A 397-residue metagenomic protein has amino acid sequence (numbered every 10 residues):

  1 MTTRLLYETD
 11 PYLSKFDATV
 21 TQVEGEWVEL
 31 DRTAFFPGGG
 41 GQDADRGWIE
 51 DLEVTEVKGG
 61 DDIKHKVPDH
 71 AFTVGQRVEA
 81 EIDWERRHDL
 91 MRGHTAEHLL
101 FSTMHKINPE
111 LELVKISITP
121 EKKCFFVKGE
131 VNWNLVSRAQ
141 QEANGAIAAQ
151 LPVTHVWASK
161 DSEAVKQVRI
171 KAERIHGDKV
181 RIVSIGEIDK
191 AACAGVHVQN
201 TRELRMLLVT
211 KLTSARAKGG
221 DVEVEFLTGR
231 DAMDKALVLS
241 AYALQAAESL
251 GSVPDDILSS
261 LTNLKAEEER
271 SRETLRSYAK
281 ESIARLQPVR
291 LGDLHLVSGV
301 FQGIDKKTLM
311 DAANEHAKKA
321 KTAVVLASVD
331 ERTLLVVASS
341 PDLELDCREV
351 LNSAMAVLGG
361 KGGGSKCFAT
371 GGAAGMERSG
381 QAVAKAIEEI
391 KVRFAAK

Functional and structural regions predicted by a protein language model:
M1-Q76: Conserved nucleotide-binding/hydrolysis modules and their immediate coupling elements across P-loop/ASCE NTPase motors
V20-A34, G75-H88, I175-K190, E344-K361 (+1 more regions): Short, hydrophobic/aliphatic alpha-helical segments
V28-L30, G60-H70, K122-G129, V336 (+1 more regions): A generic structural motif
A34-I49, T73-F126, C367: Active/ligand-binding-proximal structured segments within catalytic/core domains that scaffold catalytic residues
G41, G186-E203, K211, A217 (+2 more regions): Glycine-rich, acidic loop segments that terminate in or are immediately followed by a histidine
R86, K106-D221: Functional cores that coordinate and move charged inorganic groups
V198, E203-L258: A conserved active-site cap/scaffold subdomain adjacent to cofactor or substrate pockets
L244-E331, S339: Hydrophobic helix-and-loop "lid/oligomerization" segment in the mid-to-C-terminal part of catalytic domains
